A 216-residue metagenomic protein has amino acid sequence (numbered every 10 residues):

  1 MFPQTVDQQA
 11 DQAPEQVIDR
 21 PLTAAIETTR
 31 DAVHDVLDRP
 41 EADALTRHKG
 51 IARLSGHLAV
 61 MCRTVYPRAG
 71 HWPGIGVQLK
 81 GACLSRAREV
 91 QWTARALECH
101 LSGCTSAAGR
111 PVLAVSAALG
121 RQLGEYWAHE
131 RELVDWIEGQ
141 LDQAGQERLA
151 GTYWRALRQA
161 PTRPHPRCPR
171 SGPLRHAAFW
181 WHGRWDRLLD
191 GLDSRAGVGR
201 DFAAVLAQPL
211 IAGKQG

Functional and structural regions predicted by a protein language model:
M1-G216: Small-residue-biased structural context
